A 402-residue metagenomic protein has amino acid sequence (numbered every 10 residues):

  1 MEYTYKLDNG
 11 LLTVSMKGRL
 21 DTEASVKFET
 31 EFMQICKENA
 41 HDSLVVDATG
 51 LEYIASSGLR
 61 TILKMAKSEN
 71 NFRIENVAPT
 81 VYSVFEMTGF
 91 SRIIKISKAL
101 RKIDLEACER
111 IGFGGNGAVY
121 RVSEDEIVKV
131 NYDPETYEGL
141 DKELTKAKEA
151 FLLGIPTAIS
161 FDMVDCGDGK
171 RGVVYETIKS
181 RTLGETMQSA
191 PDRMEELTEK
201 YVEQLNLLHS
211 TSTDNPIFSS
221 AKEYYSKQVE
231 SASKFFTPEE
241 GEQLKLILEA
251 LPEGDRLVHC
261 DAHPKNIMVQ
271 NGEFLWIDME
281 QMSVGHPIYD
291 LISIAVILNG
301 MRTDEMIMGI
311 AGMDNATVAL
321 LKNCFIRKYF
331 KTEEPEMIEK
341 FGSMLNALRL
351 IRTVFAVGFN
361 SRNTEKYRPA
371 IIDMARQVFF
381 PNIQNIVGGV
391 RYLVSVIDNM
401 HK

Functional and structural regions predicted by a protein language model:
M1-S15: Short beta-strand/loop segment at the start of cytosolic alpha/beta domains
L20-I94: Amphipathic alpha-helical interaction surfaces in cytosolic regulatory modules
V81, R171, D255-R256: Residues on conserved beta-strands of the protein kinase catalytic domain
R110-P216: ATP-binding pocket architecture of kinase catalytic cores
I111, A118-V122, K245-Y289: Active-site acidic catalytic loop and adjacent metal/ATP-binding pocket of ATP-dependent phosphoryl transfer enzymes
S210-C260, P264-K265, Q270-N271, G389: An alpha-helical support segment within catalytic cores of ATP-dependent transferases
L291-E333, A347-E365: Active-site activation/catalytic loop segments of kinase-like enzymes and analogous catalytic loops in related
E336, I351-K402: ATP/Mg2+ or Mg2+-diphosphate-binding catalytic cores that bind nucleotide phosphates or diphosphates via glycine-rich
